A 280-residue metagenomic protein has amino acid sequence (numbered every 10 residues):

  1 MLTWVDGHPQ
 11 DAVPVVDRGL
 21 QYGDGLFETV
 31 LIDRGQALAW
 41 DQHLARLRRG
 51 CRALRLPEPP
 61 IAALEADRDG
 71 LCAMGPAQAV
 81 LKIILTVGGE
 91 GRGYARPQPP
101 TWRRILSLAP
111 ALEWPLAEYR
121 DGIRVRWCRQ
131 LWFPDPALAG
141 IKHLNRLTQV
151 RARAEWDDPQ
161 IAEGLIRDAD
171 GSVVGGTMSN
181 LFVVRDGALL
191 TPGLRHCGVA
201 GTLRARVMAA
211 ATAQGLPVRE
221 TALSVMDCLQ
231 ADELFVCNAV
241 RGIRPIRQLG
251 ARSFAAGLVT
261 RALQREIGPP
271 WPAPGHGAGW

Functional and structural regions predicted by a protein language model:
M1-A62, A66-G70, T86, R92-W280: Helix-start/capping segments and mature chain N-termini
M74-L85, G91-R92: Ordered, amphipathic secondary-structure segments that act as subunit-interaction surfaces in large macromolecular
